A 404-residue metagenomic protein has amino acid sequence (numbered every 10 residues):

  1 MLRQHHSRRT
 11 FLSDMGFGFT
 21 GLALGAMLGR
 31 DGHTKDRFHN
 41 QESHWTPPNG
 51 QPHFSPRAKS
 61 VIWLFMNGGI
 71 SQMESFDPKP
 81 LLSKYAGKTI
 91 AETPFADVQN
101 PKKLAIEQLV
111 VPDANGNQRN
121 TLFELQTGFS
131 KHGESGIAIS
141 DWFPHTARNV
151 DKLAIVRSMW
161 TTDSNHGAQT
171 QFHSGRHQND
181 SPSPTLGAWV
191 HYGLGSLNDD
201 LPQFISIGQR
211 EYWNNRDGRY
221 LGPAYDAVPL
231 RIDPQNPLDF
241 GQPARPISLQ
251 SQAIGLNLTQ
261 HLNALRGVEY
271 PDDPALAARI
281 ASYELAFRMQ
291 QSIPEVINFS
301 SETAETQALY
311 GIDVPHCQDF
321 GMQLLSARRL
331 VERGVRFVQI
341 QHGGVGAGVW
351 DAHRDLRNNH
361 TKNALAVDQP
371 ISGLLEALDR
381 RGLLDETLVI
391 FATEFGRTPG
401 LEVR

Functional and structural regions predicted by a protein language model:
M1-R404: Ligand-binding pockets and gating/stacking loops
